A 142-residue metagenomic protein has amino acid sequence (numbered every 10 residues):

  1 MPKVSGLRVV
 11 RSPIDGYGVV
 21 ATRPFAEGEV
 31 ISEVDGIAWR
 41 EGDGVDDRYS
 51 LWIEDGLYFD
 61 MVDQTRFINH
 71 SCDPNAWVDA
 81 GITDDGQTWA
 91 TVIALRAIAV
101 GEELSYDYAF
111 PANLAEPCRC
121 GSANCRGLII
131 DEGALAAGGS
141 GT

Functional and structural regions predicted by a protein language model:
M1-T142: Conserved catalytic SET/PR domain of SAM-dependent protein methyltransferases, capturing the structural core that binds
